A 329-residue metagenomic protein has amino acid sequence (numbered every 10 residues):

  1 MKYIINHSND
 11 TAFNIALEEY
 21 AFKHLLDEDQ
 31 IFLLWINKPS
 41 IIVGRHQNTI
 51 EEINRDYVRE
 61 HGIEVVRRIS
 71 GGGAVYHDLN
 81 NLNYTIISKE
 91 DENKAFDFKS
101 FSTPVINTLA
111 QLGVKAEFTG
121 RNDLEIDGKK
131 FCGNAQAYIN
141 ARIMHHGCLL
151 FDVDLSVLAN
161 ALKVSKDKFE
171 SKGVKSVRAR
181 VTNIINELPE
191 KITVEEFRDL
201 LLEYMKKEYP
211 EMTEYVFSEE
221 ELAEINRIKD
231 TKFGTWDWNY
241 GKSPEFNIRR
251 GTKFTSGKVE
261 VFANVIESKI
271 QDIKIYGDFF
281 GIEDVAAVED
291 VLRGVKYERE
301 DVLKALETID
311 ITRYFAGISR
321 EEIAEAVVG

Functional and structural regions predicted by a protein language model:
M1-F96: N-terminal lobe of the biotin/lipoate ligase/transferase fold
L79-N122: Contiguous, small/hydrophobic- and glycine-enriched helical/loop subdomains that border and often "cap" functional
G113-R121, Y209-L222, R299-L303, F315: Flexible, glycine/charged-enriched surface loops at secondary-structure junctions
V114-A179: Internal, well-ordered alpha/beta segment that forms a basic, Gly-enriched binding/recognition surface
A135-Q136, L149, T252, V259-G277: Short beta-strand elements
V157-A159, K168-Y215: A conserved active-site cap/scaffold subdomain adjacent to cofactor or substrate pockets
V181-I184, K269-G329: Active-site- and interface-proximal helix/loop "cap" or "latch" segments in soluble metabolic and energy-transducing
A223-I266: Structured beta-strand/loop patches that form or line metal/cofactor-binding pockets in enzymes
